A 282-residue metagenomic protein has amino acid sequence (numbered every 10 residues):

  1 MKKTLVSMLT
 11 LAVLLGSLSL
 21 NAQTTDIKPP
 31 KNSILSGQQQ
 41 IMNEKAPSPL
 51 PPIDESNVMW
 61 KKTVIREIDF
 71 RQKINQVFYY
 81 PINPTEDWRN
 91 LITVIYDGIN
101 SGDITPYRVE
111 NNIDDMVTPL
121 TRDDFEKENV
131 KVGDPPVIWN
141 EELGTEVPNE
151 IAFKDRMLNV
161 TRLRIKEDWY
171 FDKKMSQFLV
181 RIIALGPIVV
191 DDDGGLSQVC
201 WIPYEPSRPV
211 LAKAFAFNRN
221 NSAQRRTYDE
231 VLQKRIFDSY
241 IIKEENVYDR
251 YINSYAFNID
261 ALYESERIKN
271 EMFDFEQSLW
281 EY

Functional and structural regions predicted by a protein language model:
M1-K31: Bacterial Sec-dependent N-terminal signal peptides
S17, S176, K213-F215: Short conserved micro-motifs at the rims of enzyme active sites and ligand-binding pockets
Q23-F171, E205-Y282: A domain-level signal for the mature, folded cores of soluble proteins
I138, M157, F178, D193-G195: Mid-length scaffold segments of soluble, non-membrane domains
L158-V160, V180-I182, S197-V199: Extracytoplasmic
D172-F178: Short, solvent-exposed beta-strand/turn "edge" segments of beta-rich domains on protein surfaces
V190-D193, W201, A212-A214: KE-rich/KEKE low-complexity, intrinsically disordered/coiled-coil-prone tracts that act as electrostatic scaffolds
